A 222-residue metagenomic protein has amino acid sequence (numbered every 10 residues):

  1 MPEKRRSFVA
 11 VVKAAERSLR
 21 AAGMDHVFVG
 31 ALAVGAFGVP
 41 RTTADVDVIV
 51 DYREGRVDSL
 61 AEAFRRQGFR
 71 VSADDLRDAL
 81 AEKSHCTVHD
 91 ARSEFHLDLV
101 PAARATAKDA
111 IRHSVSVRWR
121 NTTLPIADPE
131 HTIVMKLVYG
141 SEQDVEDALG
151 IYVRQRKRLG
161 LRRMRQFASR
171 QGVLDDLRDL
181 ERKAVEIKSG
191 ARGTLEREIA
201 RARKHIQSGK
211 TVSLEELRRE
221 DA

Functional and structural regions predicted by a protein language model:
M1-E186: Compositionally biased terminal segments of proteins
V185-A222: Short linear interaction segments
